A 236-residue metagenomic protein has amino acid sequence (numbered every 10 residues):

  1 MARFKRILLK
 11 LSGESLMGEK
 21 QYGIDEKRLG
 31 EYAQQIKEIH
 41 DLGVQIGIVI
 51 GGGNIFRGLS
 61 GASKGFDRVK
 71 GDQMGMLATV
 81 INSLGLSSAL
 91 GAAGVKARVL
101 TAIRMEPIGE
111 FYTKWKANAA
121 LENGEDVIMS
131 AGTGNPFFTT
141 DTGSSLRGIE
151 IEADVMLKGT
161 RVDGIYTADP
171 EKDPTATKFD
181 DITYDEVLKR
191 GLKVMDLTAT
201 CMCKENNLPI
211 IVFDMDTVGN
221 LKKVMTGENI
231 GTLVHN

Functional and structural regions predicted by a protein language model:
M1-N236: C-terminal catalytic "cap/lid" subdomain
